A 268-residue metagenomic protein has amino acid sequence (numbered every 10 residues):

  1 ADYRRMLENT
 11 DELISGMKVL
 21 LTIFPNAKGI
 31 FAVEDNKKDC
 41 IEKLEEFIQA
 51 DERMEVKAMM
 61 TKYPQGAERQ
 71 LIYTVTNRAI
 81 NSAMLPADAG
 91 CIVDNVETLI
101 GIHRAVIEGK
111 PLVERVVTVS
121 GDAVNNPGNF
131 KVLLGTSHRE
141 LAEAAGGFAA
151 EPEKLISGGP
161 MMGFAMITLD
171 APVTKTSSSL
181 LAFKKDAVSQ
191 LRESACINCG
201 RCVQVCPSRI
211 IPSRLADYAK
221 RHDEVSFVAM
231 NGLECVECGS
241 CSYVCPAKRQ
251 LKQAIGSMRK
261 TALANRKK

Functional and structural regions predicted by a protein language model:
A1-D51, M59-I72, N198, G232-L233 (+3 more regions): Iron-sulfur-cluster electron-transfer modules
A1-L13, V75, L99-A195, C199 (+1 more regions): Conserved mixed alpha/beta catalytic, RNA-binding, or beta-rich assembly cores of soluble enzyme, regulatory
E8, D94-E97, T136, I210 (+2 more regions): Short coil/turn linker and secondary-structure boundary residues
S15-N26, E46-R53, R104-P111, D122 (+7 more regions): Generic secondary-structure signature for well-ordered alpha-helical cores
T22-G29, P64-Y73, G90-N95, P152-K154 (+4 more regions): Low-complexity, flexible helical/coil segments
N26-H138, A144-A149, G159: Hydrophobic alpha-helical positions that pack around
E52, S82-V96, S157-G159, G163-T168 (+2 more regions): Short charge-dense sequence patches
S177-E193, V203, P207-K268: Ferredoxin-type iron-sulfur electron-transfer modules in oxidoreductases and energy-metabolism complexes
